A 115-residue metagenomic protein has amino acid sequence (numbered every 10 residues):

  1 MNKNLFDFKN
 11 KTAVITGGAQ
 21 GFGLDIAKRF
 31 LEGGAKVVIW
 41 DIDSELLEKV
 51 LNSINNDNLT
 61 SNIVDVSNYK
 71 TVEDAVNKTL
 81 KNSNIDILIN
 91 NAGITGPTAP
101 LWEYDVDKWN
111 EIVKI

Functional and structural regions predicted by a protein language model:
L5-V37: Canonical Rossmann dinucleotide-binding motif of NAD(H)/NADP(H)-dependent dehydrogenases/reductases, specifically
T12, K36, T60, N84-D86: Structural signature of beta-strand start/N-cap positions in the alpha/beta core of ABC transporter nucleotide-binding
T16-G17, I85-G93: Rossmann-fold scaffold of SDR-type NAD(P)-dependent oxidoreductases
G33-K49: Conserved glycine-rich Rossmann-like NAD(P)H-binding loop of the short-chain dehydrogenase/reductase
S44-E45, I63-A75, V106: The beta1-alpha1 cofactor-binding region of Rossmann-like NAD(H)/NADP(H)-dependent oxidoreductases
V50-N56: Short, conserved SAM-binding/catalytic segment of Class I S-adenosyl-L-methionine-dependent methyltransferases
K78-S83: Glycine-rich phosphate-binding loop signature in dinucleotide/nucleotide-binding domains
A99-L101, K108-N110: Substrate-binding pocket helix/loop in short-chain dehydrogenase/reductase
